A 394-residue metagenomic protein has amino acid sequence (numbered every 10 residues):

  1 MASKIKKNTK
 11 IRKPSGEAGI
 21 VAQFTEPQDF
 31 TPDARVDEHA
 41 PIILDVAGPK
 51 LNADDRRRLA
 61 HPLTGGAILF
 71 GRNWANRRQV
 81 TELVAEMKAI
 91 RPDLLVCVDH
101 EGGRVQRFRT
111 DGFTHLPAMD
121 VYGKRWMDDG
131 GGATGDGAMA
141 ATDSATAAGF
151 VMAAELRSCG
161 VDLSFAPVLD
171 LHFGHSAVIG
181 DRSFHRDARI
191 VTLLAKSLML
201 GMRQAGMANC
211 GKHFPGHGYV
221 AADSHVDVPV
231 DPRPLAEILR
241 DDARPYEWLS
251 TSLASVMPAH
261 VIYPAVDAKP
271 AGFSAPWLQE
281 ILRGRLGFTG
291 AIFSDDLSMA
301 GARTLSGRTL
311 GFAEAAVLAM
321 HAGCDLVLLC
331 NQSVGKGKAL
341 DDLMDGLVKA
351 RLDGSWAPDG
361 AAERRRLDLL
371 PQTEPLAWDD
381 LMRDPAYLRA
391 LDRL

Functional and structural regions predicted by a protein language model:
A2-G65, T304-S306, L310-L394: Preference for extracellular/luminal or secreted protein segments
P32-P41, E101-G132, L171-G180, N209-V230 (+1 more regions): N-terminal small/glycine-rich loop or linker at the start of catalytic domains across soluble metabolic enzymes
E38-Q106, D170-G180: Short, well-ordered alpha-helical
L44, R72-P92, K196-A362, L376-W378: Second-shell residues forming the walls of enzyme active-site clefts
G66-R72, D162-V168, G323-V327: Divalent metal-dependent hydrolysis catalytic cores, especially in the metallo-beta-lactamase
R72-N73, H115-D143, H175-L194, A222-R240 (+1 more regions): Glycine-rich tight-turn/loop motif centered on a GG-T
K88-H115, A145-L171, V191, M199-P215: Glycine-rich, aromatic-flanked loop segments that form ligand/cofactor-binding clefts across common enzyme folds
G130-V161, D242, E314-A315, A319-H321: Alpha-helical scaffold segments that flank or form the walls of functional sites
